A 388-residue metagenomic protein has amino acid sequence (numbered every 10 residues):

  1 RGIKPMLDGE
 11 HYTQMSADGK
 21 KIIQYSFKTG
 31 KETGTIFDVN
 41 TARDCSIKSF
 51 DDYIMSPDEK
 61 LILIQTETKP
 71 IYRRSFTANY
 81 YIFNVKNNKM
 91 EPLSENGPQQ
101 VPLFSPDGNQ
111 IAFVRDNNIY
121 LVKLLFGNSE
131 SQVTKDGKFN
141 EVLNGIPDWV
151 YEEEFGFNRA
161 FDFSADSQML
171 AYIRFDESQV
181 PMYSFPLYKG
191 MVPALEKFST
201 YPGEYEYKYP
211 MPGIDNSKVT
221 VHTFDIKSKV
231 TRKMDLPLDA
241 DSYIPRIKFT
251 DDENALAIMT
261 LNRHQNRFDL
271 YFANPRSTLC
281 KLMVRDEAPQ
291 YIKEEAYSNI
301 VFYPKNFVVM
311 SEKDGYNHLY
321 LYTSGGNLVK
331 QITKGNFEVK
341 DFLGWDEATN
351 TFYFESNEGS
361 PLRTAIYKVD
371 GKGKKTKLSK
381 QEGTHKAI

Functional and structural regions predicted by a protein language model:
R1-I23, Y243: Beta-strand-rich domains and repeat architectures in extracellular enzymes and scaffolds, especially beta-propellers
Y12, I62, G108-I111, L170 (+3 more regions): Hydrophobic beta-strand positions that form the internal "hydrophobic ladder" of WD40/Gbeta-like beta-propeller blades
Q14-T41: Beta-propeller domains
G19-Q24, Y72-N79, D116-V122, Q179-F185 (+4 more regions): Structural motif
G30-K31, E67-Y72, F76-N79, V133-F161 (+1 more regions): Predominantly five- to eight-bladed beta-propeller fold
K31-K69, P92-Q100, E287-Q290, N336: Blade-loop segments of beta-propeller domains
T35-S46, S131-E153, P210-P212, N216-T223 (+4 more regions): Surface-exposed loop and turn segments in beta-propeller and other repeat-based domains that flank or scaffold
R73-L121, F126-A160: Asp-box/WD-like beta-propeller blade repeats and closely related beta-sheet repeat scaffolds
